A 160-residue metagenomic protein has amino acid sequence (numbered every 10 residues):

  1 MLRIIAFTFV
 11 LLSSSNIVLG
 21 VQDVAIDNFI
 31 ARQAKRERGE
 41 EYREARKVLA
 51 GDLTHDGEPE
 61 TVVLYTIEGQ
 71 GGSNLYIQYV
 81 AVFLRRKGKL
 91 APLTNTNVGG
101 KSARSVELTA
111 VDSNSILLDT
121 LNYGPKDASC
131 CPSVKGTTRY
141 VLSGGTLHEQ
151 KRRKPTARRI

Functional and structural regions predicted by a protein language model:
R3-F7, V18-N28, R32-R36, R104-I160: Acidic, small-residue rich beta-repeat scaffolds with periodic aromatic anchors
L12-V18: C-terminal segment of classical bacterial N-terminal signal peptides
V21-Q33, G72-T96, R139-G144: Beta-propeller blade repeat segments, especially FG-GAP/WD-type strand-to-loop junctions in 6- to 7-bladed propeller
G39, G69-L75, D127-P132: Short consensus segments that form the blades of beta-propeller domains, in both extracellular/periplasmic
G39-R46, V98-S105, T156-A157: Repeat-based blade/solenoid architectures
R43-H55, V106-N114: Beta-propeller blade termini
H55-Y65, N114-T120: Acidic/hydrophobic-patterned starts of short beta strands in beta-sheet-rich repeat architectures
V62, L75-Y79, S102-R104, P132-T137: Short, surface-exposed coil-to-beta transition loops
